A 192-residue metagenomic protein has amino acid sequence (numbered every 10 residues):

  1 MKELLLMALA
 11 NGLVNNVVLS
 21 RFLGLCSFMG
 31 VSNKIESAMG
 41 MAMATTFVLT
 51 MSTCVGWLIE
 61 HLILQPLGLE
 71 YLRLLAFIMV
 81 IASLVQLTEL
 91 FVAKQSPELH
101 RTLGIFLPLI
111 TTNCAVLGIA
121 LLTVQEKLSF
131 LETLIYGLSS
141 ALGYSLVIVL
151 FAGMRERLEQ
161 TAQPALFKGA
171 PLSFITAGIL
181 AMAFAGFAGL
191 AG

Functional and structural regions predicted by a protein language model:
M1-L5, L58-Y71, L121-L134, A188-G192: Helix-coil boundary and interhelical linker segments in multi-pass alpha-helical membrane proteins
E3-V18, L67-S83, L134-V147: Structural signature of hydrophobic alpha-helical transmembrane segments
M7, V14, T45, T50 (+5 more regions): Hydrophobic core segments of alpha-helical transmembrane domains in multi-pass membrane transport and ion-translocation
F22-G30, E89-K94, I105-L107, C114-K127: Generic transmembrane alpha-helix signature in multi-pass membrane proteins, especially transporters/channels
L23-S37, V85-L99, F151-A162: C-terminal ends of transmembrane helices
E36-F47, Y71-F77, L99-I110, L166-L172: Cytoplasmic-side transmembrane-helix entry/capping segments in multi-pass membrane proteins
H61-G104: Ordered, amphipathic secondary-structure segments that act as subunit-interaction surfaces in large macromolecular
E156-F174: Interfacial loop-to-transmembrane junctions
